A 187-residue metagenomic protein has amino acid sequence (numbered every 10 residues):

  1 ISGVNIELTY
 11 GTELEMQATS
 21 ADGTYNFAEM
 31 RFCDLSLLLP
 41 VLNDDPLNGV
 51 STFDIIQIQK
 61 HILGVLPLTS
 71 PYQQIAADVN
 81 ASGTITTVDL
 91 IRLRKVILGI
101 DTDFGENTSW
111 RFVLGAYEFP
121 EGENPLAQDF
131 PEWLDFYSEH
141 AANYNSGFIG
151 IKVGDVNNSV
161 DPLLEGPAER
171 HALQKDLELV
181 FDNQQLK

Functional and structural regions predicted by a protein language model:
I1-Q185: Cellulosome-associated attachment modules in secreted, modular CAZymes
